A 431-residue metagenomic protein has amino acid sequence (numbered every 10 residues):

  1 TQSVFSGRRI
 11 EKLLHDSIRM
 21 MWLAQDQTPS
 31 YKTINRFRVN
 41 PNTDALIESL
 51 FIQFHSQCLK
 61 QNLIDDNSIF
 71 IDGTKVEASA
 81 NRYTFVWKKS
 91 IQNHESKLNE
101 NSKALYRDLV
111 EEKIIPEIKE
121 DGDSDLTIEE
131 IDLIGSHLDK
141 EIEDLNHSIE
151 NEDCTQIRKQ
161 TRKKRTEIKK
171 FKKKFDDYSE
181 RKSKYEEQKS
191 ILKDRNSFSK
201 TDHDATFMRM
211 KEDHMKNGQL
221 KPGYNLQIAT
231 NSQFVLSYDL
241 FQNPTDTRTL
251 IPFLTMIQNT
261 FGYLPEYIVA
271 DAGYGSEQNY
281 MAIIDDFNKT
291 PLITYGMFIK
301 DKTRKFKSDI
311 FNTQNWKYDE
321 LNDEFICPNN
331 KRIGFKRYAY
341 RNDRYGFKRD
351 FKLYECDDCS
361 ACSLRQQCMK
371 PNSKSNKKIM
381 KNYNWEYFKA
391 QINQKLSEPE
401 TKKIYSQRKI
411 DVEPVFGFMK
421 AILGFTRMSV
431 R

Functional and structural regions predicted by a protein language model:
S3-D16, Q27-T28, K32-R431: Anion-binding and metal-coordination hotspots
M21-Q27: Peripheral, non-cofactor segments flanking catalytic/redox cores
